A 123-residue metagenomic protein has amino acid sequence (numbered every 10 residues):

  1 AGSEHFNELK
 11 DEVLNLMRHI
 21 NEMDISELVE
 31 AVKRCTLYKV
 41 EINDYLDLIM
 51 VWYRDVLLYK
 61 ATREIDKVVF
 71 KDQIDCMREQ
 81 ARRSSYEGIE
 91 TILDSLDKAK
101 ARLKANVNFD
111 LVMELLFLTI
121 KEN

Functional and structural regions predicted by a protein language model:
A1-N123: Charged, glycine-rich active-site and insertion segments that engage polyanionic ligands
